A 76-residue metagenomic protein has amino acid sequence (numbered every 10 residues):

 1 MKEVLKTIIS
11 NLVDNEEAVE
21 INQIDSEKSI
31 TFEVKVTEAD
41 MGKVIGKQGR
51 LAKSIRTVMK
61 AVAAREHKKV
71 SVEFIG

Functional and structural regions predicted by a protein language model:
M1-K43, K53-G76: RNA-contacting regions in translation and RNA-metabolism proteins, encompassing KH/S1 modules where present
